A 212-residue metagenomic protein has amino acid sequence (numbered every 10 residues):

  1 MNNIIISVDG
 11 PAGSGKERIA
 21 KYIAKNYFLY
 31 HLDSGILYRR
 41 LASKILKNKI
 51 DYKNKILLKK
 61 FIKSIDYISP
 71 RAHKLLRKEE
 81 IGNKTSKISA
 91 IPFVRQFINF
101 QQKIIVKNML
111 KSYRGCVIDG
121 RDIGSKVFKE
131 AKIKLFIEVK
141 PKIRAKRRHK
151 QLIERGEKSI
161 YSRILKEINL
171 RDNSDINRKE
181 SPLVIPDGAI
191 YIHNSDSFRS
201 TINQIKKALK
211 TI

Functional and structural regions predicted by a protein language model:
I6-V8: Hydrophobic anchor at the beta1->P-loop junction of P-loop NTPases
P11-S14: ATP-binding Walker
E17: Walker A/P-loop
A24-D33: Post-Walker A helix-loop "phosphate-sensing" segment adjacent to the P-loop in P-loop NTPases
L37-R114, D122-S125, K142-K146, E154 (+4 more regions): ATP-dependent small-molecule kinase phosphotransfer cores that center on conserved nucleotide phosphate-binding segments
I133, L183-S200: Phosphate-binding beta-loop-alpha motif at adenosine-nucleotide cofactor sites
